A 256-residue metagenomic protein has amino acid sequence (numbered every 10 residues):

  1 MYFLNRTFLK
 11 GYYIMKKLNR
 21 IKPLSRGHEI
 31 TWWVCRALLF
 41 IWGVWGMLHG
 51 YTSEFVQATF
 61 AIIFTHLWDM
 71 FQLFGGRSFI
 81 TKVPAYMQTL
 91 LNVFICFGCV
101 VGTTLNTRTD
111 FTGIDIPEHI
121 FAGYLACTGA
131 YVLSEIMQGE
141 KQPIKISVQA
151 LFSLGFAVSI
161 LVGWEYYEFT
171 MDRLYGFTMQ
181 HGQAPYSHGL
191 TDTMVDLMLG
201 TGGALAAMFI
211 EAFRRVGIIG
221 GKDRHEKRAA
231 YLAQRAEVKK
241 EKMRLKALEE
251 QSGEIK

Functional and structural regions predicted by a protein language model:
Y2, T7-P185, M194, T201-K256: Bulky hydrophobic segments
